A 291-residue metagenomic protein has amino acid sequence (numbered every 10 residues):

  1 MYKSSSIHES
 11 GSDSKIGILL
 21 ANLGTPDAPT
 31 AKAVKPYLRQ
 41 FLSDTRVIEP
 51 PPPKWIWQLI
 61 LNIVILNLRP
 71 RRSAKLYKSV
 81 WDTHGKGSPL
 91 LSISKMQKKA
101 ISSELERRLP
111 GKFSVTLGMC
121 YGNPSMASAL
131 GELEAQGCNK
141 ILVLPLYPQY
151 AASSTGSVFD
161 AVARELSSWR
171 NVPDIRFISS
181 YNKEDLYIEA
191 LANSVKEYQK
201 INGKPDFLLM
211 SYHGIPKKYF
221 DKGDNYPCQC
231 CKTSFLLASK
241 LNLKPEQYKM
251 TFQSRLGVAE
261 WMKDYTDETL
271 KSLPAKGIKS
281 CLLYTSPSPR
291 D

Functional and structural regions predicted by a protein language model:
Y2-I7, L130, E260-I278: A short, acidic, amphipathic alpha-helical segment used as a generic capping/interface helix at domain edges
S14-S114: N-terminal glycine-rich anion-binding loop in soluble enzyme alpha/beta folds
I93-S103, S154-E165, D224-S239: Short, solvent-exposed amphipathic alpha-helices that sit in or adjacent to ligand/effector-binding or catalytic
T116-A190: Long, hydrophobic, well-ordered secondary-structure blocks that form the structural core and pocket-lining surfaces
C138, P205, I278-K279: Short, high-confidence coil segments that cap the C-terminus of an alpha-helix and link into the following beta-strand
D185-D206: Hydrophobic alpha-helical segments within soluble ligand-binding/sensing domains
K217-P245, L256-D264, T269: Redox- and metal-dependent alpha/beta enzyme cores, enriched for Fe-S-associated oxidoreductases and cofactor-handling
Y284-D291: Conserved small/polar residues in nucleotide/adenosyl-binding loops
